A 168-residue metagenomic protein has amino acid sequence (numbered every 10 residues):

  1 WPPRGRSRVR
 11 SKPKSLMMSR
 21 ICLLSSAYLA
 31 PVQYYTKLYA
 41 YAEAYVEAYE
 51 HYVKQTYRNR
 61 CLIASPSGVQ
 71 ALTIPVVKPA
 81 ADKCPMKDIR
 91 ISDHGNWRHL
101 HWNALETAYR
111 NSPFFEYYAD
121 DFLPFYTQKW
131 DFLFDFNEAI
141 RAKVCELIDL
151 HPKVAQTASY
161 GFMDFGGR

Functional and structural regions predicted by a protein language model:
P2, S11, M18-R168: Residues lining hydrophobic/aromatic ligand-binding pockets adjacent to catalytic sites
R8: Phosphate-rich ligand and nucleic-acid binding surfaces
